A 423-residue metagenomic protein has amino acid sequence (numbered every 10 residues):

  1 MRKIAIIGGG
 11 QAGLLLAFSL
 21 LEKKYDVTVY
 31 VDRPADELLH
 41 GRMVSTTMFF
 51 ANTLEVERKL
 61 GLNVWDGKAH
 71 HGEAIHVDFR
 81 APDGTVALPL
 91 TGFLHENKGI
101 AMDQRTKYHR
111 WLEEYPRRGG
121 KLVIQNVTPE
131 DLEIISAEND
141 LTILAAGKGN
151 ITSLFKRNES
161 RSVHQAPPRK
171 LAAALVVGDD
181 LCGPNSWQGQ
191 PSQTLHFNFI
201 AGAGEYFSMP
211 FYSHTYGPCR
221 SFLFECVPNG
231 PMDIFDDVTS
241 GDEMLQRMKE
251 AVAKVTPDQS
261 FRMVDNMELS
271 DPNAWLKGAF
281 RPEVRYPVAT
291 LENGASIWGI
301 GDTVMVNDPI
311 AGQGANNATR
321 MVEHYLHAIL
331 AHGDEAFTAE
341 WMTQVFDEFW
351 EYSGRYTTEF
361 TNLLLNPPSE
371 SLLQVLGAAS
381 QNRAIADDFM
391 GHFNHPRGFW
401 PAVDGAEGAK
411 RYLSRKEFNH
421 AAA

Functional and structural regions predicted by a protein language model:
M1-A12: Beta1/beta-strand and adjacent pyrophosphate-binding region of the FAD-binding site in flavoprotein oxidoreductases
I7-G9, L21-R42: Glycine-rich FAD pyrophosphate-binding loop
R33-P82: N-terminal FAD cofactor-binding segment of flavoenzymes
L94-R110, I151-T152, A173, G183: Short beta-strand to alpha-helix junction loop
K156-H196: Central beta-strand plus flanking loop segment that forms part of the substrate or channel wall within the catalytic
F197-W275: Conserved FAD/dinucleotide-binding core of flavoprotein oxidoreductases
G278-T357: Conserved mid-domain beta->alpha element of the FAD-binding
A311, H327-A423: C-terminal helical "tail/cap" subdomain of flavin- and related membrane-associated enzymes
